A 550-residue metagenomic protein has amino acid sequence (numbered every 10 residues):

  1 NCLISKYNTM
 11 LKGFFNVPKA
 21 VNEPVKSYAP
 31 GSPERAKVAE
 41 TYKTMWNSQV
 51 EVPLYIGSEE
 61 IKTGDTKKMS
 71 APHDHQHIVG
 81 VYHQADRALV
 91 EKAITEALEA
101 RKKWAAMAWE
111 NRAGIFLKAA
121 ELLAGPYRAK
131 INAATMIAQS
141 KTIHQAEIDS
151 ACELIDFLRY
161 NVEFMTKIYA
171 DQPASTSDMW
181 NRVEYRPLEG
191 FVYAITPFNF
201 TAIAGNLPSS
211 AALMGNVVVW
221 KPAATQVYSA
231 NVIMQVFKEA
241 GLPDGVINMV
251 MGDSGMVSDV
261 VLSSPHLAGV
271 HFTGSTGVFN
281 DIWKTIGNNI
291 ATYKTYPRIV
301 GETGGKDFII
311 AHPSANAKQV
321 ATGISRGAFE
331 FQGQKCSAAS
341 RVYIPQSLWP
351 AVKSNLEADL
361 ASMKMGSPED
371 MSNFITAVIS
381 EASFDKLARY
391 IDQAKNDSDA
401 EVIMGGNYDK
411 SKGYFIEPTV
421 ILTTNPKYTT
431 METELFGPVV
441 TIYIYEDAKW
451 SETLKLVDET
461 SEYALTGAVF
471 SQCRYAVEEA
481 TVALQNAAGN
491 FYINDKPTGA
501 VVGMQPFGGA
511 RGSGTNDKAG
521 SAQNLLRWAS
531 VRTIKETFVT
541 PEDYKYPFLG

Functional and structural regions predicted by a protein language model:
K6, M10-I78: Hydrophobic face of amphipathic alpha-helices that form TPR/SEL1-like repeat modules and related alpha-solenoid
M10-P18, E23-S27, H73-Y82, L89-K92 (+8 more regions): Conserved C-terminal structural/oligomerization subdomain of aldehyde/semialdehyde dehydrogenase
K62-G64, K68-S70, H75-Y169, L454 (+1 more regions): Glycine-rich loop-to-alpha-helix module at the N-terminal edge of alpha/beta enzyme cores
Q76, A97, R112, T135 (+9 more regions): Residue-level signal for inorganic ion chemistry
M136, I155, M165-Q319, G512 (+1 more regions): Rossmann-like NAD(P) dinucleotide-binding subdomain of oxidoreductase/dehydrogenase enzymes
T142, V218-K221, K306-I310, S337-R341 (+3 more regions): Short beta-alpha connecting loops at secondary-structure transitions that line or flank enzyme active sites
V236-G241, S263-P265, G269, G277-P426 (+6 more regions): ALDH superfamily catalytic-core signature
